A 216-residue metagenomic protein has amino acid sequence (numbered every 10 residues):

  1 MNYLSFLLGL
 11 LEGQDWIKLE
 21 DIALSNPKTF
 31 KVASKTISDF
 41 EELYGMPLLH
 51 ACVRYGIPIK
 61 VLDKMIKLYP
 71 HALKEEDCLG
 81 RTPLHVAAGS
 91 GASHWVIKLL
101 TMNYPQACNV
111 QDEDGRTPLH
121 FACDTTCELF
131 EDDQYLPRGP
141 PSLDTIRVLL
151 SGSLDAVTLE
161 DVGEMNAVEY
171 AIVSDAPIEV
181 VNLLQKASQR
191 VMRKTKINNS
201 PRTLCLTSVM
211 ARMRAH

Functional and structural regions predicted by a protein language model:
M1-A51, Y55, V61: N-terminal segments that cap or nucleate solenoid repeat domains
N2-L7, Q134-L136, I172-H216: Ankyrin-repeat-protein effector appendages
Y3, G45, G80, G115 (+2 more regions): Start-of-repeat signature of ankyrin repeats
F6, L48-C52, A72, P83-A87 (+4 more regions): Ankyrin-repeat helix-start
G9-Q14, A51-P58, V86-S93, F121-S142 (+2 more regions): Ankyrin repeat A-helix N-terminal signature
A23-T36, D63-L73, K98-C108, D144-A156 (+1 more regions): Ankyrin repeat domain, specifically the short helix-to-loop turn at the C-terminus of the second helix of each repeat
E41-E42, E76-D77, Q111-D112, E160-V162 (+1 more regions): Ankyrin repeat boundary/linker residues
I66-R116, F121: A generic tandem-repeat structural signature
